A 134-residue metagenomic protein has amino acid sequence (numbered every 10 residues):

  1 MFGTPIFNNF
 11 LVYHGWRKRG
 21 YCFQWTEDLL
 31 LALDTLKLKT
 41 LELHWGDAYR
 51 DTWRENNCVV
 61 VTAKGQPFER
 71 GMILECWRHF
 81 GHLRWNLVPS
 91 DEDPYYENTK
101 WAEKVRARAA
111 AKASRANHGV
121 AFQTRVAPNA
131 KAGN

Functional and structural regions predicted by a protein language model:
M1-L11: Secondary-structure boundary elements
F10-W53: Mid-length scaffold segments of soluble, non-membrane domains
K18-L31, V61-E75, A111-A116: Short, Lys/Arg-enriched charge-dense amphipathic segments
Y21, L33-L36, W45, A63 (+2 more regions): Structured catalytic/translocation cores of nucleotide/phosphate-coupled proteins
D34, T40, N56-C58, P89-P94: Generic alpha-helical propensity signal that fires on short helical segments and nearby coil/disordered stretches
L38-R84: Hydrophobic/aromatic-rich core segments of domains that either
P67-N134: A recognition module on extended beta-rich or small alphabeta surfaces enriched in W/G with H and D/E
